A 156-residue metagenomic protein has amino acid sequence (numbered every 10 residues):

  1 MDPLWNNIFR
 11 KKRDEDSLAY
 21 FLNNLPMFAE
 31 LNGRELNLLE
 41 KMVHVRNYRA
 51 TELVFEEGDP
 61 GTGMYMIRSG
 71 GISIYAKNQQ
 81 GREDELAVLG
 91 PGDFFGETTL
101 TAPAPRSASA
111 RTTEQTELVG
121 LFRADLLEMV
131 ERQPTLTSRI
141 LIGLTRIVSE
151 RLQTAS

Functional and structural regions predicted by a protein language model:
M1-S156: Cytosolic regulatory regions built on CNB/CRP/Popeye-like sensor folds
